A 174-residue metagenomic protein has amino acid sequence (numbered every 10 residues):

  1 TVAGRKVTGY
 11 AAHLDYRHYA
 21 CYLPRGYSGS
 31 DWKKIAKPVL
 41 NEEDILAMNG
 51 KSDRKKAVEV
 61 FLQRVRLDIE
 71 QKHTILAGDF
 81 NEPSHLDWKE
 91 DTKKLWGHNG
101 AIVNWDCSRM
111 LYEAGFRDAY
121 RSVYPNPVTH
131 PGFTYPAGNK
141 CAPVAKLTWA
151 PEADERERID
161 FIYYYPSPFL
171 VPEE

Functional and structural regions predicted by a protein language model:
T1-E174: Active-site regions of metal-assisted phosphoester/phosphodiester hydrolases, unifying DNase/endonuclease modules
